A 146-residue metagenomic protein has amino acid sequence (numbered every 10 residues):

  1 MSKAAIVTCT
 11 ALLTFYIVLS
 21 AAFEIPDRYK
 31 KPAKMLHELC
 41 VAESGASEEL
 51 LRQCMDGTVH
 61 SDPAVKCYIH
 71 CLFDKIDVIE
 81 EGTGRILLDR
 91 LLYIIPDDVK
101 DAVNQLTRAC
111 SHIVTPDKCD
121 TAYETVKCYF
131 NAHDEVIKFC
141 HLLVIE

Functional and structural regions predicted by a protein language model:
K3-A22: Cleavable N-terminal signal peptides of Sec/SRP-targeted secreted and luminal proteins
V18-E146: Mature extracellular/luminal domains of secreted and GPI-anchored eukaryotic proteins, especially small
